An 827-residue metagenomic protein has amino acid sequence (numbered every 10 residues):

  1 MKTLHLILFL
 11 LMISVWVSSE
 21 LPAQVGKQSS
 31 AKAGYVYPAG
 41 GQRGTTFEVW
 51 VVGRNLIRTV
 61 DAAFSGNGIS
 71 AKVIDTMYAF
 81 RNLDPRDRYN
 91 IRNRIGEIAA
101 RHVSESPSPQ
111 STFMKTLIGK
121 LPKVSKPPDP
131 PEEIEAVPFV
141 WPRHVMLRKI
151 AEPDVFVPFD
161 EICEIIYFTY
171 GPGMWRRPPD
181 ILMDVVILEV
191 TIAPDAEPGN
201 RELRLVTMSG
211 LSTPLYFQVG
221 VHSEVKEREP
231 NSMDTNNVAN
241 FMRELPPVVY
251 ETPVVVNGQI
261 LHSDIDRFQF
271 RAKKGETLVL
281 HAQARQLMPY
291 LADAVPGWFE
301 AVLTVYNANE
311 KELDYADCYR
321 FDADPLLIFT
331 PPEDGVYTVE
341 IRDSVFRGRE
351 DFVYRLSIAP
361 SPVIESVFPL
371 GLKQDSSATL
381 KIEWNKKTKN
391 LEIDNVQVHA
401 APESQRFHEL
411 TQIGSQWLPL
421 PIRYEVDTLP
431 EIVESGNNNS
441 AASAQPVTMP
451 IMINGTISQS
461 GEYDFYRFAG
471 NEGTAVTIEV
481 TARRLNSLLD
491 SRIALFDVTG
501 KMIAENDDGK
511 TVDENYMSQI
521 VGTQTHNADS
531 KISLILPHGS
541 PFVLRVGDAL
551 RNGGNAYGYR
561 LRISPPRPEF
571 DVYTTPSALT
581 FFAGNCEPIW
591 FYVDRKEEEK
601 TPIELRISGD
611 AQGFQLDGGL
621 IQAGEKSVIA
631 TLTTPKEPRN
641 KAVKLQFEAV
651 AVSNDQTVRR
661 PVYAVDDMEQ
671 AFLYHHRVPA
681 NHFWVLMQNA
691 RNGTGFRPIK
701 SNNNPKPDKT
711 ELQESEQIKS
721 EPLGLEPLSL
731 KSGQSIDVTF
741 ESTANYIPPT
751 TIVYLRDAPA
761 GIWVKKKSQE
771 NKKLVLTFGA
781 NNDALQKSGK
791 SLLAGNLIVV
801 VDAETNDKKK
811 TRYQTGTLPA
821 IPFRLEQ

Functional and structural regions predicted by a protein language model:
I7-W16: Bacterial N-terminal signal peptides
Q24-A31, P246, L356-P362, R562-F570 (+1 more regions): Proline/serine/threonine-rich low-complexity linkers at boundaries of modular beta-sandwich domains
Q28-H102, S111, P128, A136-F159 (+9 more regions): Acidic, Ser/Thr/Pro-rich low-complexity intrinsically disordered segments
R176-R177, V186-D195, V219, I328-P331 (+4 more regions): Short, hydrophobic beta-strand segments
P178-L182, Y319-F321, P331, H399 (+6 more regions): Short proline/glycine- and polar residue-rich coil/turn motifs
A196-E202, G348-D351, A400-F407, G553-A556 (+2 more regions): Short glycine/proline/serine/threonine-rich loop/turn segments at secondary-structure transition edges
Y216-E251, S415-I451: Predominantly extracellular/luminal regions of secreted and cell-surface proteins, especially disulfide-bonded
Q218-E224, R355-S361, H399, R423-E431 (+5 more regions): Short beta-strand edge segments in extracellular beta-sheet folds
